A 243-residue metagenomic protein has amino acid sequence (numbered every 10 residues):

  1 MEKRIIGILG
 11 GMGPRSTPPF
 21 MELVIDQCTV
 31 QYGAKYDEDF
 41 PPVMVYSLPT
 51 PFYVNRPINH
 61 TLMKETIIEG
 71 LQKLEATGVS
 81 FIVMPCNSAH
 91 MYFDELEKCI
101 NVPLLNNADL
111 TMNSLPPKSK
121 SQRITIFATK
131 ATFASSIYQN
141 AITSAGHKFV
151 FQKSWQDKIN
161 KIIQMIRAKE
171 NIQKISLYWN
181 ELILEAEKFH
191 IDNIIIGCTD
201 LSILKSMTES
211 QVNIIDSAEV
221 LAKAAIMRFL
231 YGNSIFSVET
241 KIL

Functional and structural regions predicted by a protein language model:
M1-L243: Non-catalytic structural scaffold of enzyme domains
